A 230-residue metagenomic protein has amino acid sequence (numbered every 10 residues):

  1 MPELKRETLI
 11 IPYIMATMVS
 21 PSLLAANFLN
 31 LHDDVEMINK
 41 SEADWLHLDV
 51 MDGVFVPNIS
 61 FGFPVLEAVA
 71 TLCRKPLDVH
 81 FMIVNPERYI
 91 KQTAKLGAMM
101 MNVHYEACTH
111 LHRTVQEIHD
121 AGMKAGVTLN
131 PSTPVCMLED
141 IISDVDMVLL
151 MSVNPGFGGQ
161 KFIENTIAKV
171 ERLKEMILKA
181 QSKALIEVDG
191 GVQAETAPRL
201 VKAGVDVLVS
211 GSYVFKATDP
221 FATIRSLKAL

Functional and structural regions predicted by a protein language model:
M1-I14: N-terminal amphipathic/basic-hydrophobic helices that include classical n-h-c signal peptides and signal-anchor
P12-L96, C108-H110, A125, L138-V145 (+6 more regions): Conserved N-terminal beta1-alpha1 strand-loop-helix module at the mouth
D33, M176-S182, I186-E187, L200: Non-catalytic terminal and connector segments of soluble metabolic enzymes
L46-L48, M101, V148, L208: Hydrophobic residues within beta-strands of alpha/beta enzymes
V50, F81, Y105, L129-P131 (+3 more regions): Short secondary-structure boundary segments
M99-K183: Conserved anion-binding
A107, S152-G159, G204-T223: Glycine-rich phosphate-binding active-site loops on the catalytic face of alpha/beta enzymes
G191-A203: Acidic, divalent-metal-coordinating active-site segment for phosphoryl/phosphodiester hydrolysis, typified by short
